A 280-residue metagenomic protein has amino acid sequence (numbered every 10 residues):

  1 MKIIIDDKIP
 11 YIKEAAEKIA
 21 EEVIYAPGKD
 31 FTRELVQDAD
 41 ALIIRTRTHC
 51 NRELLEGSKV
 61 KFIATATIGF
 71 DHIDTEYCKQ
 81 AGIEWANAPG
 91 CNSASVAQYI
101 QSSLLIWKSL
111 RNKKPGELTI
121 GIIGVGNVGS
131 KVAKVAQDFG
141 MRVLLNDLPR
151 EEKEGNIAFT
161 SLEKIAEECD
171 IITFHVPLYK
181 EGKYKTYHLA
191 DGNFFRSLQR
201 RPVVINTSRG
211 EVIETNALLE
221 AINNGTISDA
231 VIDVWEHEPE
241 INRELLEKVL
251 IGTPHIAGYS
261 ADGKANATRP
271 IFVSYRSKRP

Functional and structural regions predicted by a protein language model:
M1-A39: N-terminal glycine-/charge-rich "phosphate-binding" loop or analogous flexible N-terminal tail
D6-I12, G28-D30, T46-H49, N146-E151 (+1 more regions): Short, polar loop motifs at secondary-structure junctions
D40-N112: Phosphate/diphosphate ligand-binding glycine-rich loop within oxidoreductases
H49-L54, R150-R243: Rossmann-like adenosine-cofactor binding region
G57-F62, A81-I83, M141, R200-P202 (+1 more regions): A short helix->loop->beta-strand "cap" motif at the edges of active sites that frequently abuts
K79, A86-S95, Y99, H237-P280: C-terminal helix-to-coil terminal segments
S103-G140: Glycine-rich NAD(P)-binding loop of Rossmann-like domains
D138-G155: NAD(P)-binding Rossmann-fold cofactor-contacting core
